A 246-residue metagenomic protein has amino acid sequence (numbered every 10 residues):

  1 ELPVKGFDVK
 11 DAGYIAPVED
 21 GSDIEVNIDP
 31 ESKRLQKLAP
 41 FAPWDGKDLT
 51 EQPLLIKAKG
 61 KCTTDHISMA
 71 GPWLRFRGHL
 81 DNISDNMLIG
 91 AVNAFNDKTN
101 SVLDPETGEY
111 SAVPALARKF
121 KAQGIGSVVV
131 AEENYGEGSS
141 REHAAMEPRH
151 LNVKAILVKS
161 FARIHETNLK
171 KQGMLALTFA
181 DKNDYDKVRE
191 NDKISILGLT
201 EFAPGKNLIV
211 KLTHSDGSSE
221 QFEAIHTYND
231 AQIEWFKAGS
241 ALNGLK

Functional and structural regions predicted by a protein language model:
E1-K246: Fe-S-dependent hydro-lyases/dehydratases of central metabolism
